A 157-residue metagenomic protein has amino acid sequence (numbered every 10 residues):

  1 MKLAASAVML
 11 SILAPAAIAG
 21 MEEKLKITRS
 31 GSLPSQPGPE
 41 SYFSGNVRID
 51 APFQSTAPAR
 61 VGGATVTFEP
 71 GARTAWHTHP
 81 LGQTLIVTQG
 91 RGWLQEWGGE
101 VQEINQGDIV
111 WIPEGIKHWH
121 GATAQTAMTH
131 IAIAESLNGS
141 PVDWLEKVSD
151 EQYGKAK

Functional and structural regions predicted by a protein language model:
S6-A16: Bacterial N-terminal signal peptides
A16-R60, P141-K157: A short, N-terminal "cap"/entry segment at the start of jelly-roll beta-barrel domains of the cupin/DSBH fold
T65-E69, T78-L94, I133-E135: Short, conserved beta-strand element in jelly-roll/cupin
T74-W76, L94-Q95, K117-T123: Short beta-strand His + acidic residue motifs that chelate non-heme Fe in jelly-roll/DSBH and cupin folds
G98-G115: Short acidic-glycine-tyrosine-enriched beta hairpin
Q125-W144: A short hydrophobic beta-strand segment most commonly corresponding to one strand of the jelly-roll/cupin
